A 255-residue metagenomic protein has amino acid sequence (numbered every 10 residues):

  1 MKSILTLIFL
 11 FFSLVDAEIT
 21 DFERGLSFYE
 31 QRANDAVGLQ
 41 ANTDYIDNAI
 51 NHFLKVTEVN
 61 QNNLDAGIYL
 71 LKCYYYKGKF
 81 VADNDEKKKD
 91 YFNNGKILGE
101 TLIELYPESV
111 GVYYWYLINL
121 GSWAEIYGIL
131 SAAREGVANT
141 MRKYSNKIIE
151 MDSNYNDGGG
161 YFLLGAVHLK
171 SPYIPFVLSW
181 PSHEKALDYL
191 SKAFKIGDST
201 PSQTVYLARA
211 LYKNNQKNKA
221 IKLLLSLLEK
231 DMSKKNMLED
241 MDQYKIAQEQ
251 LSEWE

Functional and structural regions predicted by a protein language model:
M1-L7: Sec-dependent signal peptide recognition, specifically the positively charged N-region followed immediately by
I8-A17: Hydrophobic h-region of N-terminal signal peptides that target proteins for export in Gram-negative bacteria
A17-E23: Cleaved targeting-peptide boundary
S27-N51, K72-L105, W115-K147, G160-K192 (+1 more regions): Short coil/linker segments at helix-helix boundaries
N63, S109, Y155-D157, D198-T200: Residue-level recognition of tetratricopeptide repeat
A66, V112, D157-G160, Q203 (+1 more regions): TPR alpha-solenoid repeat register
R209, K213-N215, K222-E255: A cross-kingdom marker for long, charged
